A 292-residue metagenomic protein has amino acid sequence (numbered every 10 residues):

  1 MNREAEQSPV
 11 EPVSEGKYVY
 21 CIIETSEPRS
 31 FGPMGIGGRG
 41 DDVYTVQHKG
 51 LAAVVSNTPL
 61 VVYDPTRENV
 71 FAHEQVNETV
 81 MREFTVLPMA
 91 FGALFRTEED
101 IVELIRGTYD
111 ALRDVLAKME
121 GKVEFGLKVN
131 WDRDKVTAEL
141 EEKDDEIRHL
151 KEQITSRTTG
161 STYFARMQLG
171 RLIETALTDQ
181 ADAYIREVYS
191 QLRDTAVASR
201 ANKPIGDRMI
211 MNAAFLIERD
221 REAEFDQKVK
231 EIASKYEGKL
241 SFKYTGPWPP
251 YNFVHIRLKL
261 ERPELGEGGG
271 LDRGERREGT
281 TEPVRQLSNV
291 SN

Functional and structural regions predicted by a protein language model:
N2-K243, P247-G266, E282-N292: An interfacial alpha-helical scaffold signature
